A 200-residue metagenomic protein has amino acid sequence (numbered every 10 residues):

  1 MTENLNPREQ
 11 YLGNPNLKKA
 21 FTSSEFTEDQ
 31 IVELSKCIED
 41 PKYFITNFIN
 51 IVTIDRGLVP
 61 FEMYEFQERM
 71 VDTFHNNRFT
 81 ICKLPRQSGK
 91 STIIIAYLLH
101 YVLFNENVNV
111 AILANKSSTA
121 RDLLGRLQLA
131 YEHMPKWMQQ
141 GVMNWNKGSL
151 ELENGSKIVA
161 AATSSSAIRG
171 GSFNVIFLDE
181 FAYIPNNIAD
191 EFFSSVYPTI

Functional and structural regions predicted by a protein language model:
T2-I200: Phosphate/NTP-binding elements of NTP-utilizing enzymes
